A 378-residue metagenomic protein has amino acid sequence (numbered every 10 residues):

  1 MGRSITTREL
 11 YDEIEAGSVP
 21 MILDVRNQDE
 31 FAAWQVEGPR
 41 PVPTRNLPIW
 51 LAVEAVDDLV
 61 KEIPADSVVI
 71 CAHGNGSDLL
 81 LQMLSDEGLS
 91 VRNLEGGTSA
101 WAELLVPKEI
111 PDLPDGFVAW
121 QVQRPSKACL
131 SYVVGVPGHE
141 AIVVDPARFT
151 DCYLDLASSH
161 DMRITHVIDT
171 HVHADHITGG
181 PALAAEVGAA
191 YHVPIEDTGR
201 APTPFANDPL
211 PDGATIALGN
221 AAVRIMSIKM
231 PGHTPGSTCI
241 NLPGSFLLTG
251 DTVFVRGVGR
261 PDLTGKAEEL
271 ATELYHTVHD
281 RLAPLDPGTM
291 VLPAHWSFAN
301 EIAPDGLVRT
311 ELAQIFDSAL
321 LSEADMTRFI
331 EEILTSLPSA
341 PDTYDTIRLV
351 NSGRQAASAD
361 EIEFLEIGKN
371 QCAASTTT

Functional and structural regions predicted by a protein language model:
M1-M21, Q28-S67, H73-V133, P137-E140 (+4 more regions): Rhodanese-like catalytic fold shared by cysteine-dependent sulfurtransferases and DSP/PTP-type phosphatases
M1-S4, Q82-E87, P107-E109, H276-T378: Accessory terminal helices/loops
T7-L10, A119-V122, S131-G135, T215-L247 (+1 more regions): Core dinuclear metal-dependent hydrolase active-site scaffold
N27, P111-H160, I240-T249, R256: Conserved beta-strand hairpin/beta-sheet module of binuclear metal-dependent hydrolase folds, prominently
D29, H73-G76, T150-D151, V172-T178 (+4 more regions): Active-site environment of divalent metal-dependent phosphoester hydrolases
C71, V143-V144, R163-H173, H192-I195 (+5 more regions): Active-site neighborhood of phospho(di)ester-bond hydrolases with catalytic His/Asp-centered motifs
A128, A141, F149-M226: Active-site HxH/HxHxD metal-binding segment of metal-dependent hydrolases
V134, D145, H171, L183 (+6 more regions): Divalent metal-coordination and catalytic microenvironments
